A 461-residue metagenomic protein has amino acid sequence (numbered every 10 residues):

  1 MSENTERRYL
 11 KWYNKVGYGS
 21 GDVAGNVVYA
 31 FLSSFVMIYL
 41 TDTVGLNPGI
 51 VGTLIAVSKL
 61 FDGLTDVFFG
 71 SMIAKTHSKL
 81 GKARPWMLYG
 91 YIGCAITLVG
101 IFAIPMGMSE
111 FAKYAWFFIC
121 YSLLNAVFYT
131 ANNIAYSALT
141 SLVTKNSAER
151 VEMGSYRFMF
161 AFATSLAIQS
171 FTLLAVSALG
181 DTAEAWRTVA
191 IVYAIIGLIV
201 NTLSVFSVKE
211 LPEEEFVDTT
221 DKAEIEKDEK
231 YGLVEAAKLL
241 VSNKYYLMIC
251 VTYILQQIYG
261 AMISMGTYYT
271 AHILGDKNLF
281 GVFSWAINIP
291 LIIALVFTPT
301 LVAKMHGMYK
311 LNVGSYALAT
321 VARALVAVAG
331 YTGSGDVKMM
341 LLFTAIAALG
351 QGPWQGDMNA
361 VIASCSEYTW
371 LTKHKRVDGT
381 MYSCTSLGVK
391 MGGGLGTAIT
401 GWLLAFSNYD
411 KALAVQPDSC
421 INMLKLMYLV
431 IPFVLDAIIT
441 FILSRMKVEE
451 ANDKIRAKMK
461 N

Functional and structural regions predicted by a protein language model:
S2-N461: Membrane-embedded alpha-helical bundles of multi-pass transporters/translocases, especially carrier/permease families
